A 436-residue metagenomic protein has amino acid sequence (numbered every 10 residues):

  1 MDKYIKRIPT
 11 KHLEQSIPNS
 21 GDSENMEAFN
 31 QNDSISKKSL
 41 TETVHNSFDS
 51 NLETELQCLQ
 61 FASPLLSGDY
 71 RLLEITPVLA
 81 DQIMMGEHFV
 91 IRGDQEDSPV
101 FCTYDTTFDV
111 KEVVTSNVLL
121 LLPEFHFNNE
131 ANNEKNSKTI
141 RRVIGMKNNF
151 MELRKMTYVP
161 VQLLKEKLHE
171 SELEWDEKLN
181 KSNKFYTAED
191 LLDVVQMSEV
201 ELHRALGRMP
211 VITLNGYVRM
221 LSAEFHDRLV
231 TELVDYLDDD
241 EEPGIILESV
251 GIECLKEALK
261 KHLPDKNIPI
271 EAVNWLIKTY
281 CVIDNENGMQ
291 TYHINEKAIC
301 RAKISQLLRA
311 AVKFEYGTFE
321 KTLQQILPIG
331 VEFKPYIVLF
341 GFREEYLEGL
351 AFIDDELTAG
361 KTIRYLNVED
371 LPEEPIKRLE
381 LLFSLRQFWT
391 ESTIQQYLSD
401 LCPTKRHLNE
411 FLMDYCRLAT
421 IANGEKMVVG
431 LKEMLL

Functional and structural regions predicted by a protein language model:
M1-F314, T318-T322: Long Lys/Arg-rich low-complexity intrinsically disordered regions in nucleic-acid-associated proteins
P64-S67, I91-D97, F352-A359, A419-E425: Short, ordered beta-strand-loop transition motifs
L73, P99-T103, A359-L366, N423-L436: Generic recognition of long tandem-repeat/solenoid scaffolds
D105, E257, N274, A302 (+6 more regions): Amphipathic alpha-helical interface elements that mediate macromolecular binding in regulatory proteins
I268, E286, I329-F333, E356 (+4 more regions): Intrinsically disordered or highly flexible coil/loop and linker segments, enriched in small and charged/polar residues
A311-L366, T390-E391: Noncatalytic alpha-helical scaffolds and linker/capping helices
K361-Q387, C402: Mixed-charge (polyampholyte) low-complexity IDRs
L382-L436: C-terminal interaction modules of eukaryotic adaptor/scaffold proteins
